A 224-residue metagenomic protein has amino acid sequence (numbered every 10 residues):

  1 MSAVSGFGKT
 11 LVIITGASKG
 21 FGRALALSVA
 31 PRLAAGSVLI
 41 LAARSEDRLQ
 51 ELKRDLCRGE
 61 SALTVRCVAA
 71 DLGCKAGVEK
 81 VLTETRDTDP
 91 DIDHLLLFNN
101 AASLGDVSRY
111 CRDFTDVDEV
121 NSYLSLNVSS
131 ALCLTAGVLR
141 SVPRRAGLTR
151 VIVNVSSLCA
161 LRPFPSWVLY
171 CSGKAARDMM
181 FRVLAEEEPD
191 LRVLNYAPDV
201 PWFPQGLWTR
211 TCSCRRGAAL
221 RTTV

Functional and structural regions predicted by a protein language model:
G16-K19: Conserved glycine-rich cofactor-binding loop
L33-E51: Conserved glycine-rich Rossmann-like NAD(P)H-binding loop of the short-chain dehydrogenase/reductase
L56-A76: Rossmann-fold cofactor-recognition segment
G73-D89: Conserved Rossmann-fold cofactor-binding substructure of NAD(P)-dependent oxidoreductases
F98-S108: Conserved NAD(P)H cofactor-binding loop of Rossmann-fold oxidoreductase domains
S103-L104, F114-E119, L132, P143-A176 (+4 more regions): Catalytic loop of short-chain dehydrogenase/reductase
V120-L124: A hydrophobic alpha-helix adjacent to the NAD(P)-binding/active-site core of NAD(P)-dependent oxidoreductases, strongly
